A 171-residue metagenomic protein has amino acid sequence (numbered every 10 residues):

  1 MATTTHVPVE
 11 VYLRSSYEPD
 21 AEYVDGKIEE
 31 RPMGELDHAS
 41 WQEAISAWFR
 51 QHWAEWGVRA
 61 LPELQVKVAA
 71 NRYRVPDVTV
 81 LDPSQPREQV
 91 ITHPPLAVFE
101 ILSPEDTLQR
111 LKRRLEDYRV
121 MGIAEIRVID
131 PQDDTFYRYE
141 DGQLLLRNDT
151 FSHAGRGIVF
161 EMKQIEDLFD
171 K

Functional and structural regions predicted by a protein language model:
M1-K171: Gly/Pro/Ser/Thr-rich low-complexity, intrinsically disordered segments predominantly at protein N-termini
